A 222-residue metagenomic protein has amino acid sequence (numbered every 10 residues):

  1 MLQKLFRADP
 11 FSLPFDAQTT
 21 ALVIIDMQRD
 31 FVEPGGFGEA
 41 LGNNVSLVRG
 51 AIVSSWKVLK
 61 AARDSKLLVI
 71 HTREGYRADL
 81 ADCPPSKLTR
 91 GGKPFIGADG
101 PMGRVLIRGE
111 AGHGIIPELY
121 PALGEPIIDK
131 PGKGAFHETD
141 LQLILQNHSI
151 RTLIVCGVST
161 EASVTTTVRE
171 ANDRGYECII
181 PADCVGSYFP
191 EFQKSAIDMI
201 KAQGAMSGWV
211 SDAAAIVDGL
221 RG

Functional and structural regions predicted by a protein language model:
M1-A21, D30-F31, V48, K57-S65 (+1 more regions): Active-site-adjacent betaalpha module
I25-D26: N-terminal nucleotide-binding beta1-loop-alpha1 segment
P34: A short, glycine/acidic-enriched catalytic loop
F37-L47: Short glycine-enriched, charge-decorated loop/helix-capping segments at active-site entrances that position
I52: Glycine-rich loop(s) and the adjacent beta-strand/alpha-helix scaffold that form part
T72-G75, V158: Short, well-ordered beta-to-alpha junction loops that form the rim of enzyme active sites and present histidine/acidic
R77-A81: Short catalytic/ligand-binding loop motif for oxyanion handling, primarily in non-cytosolic enzymes, centered on
